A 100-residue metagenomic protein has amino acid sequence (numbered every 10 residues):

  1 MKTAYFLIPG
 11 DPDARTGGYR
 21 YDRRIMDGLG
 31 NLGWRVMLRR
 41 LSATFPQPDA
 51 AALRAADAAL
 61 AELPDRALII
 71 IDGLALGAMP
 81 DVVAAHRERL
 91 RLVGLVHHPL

Functional and structural regions predicted by a protein language model:
M1-A43, L63-A67: N-terminal subdomain of nucleotide-sugar transferases
G10, L74-A75, H98-L100: Short, flexible active-site-adjacent loop segments at beta-strand->alpha-helix junctions, enriched in small/polar
A14-R15, Q47, G77-P80: Short catalytic/ligand-binding loop motif for oxyanion handling, primarily in non-cytosolic enzymes, centered on
Y19-Y21, A52-L53, V83-H86: Short, glycine/charged-enriched secondary-structure capping and boundary segments
L32, E88-L90: Helix C-cap/helix->beta junction micro-motif
R35-L63, I71-G73: A short, charged, and often flexible helix/loop element on the N-terminal side of the glycosyltransferase catalytic
T44-F45, L95-L100: A short, histidine- and acid-enriched strand-loop-helix "catalytic/donor-clamping" loop that lines the nucleotide-sugar
A56-V83, R91-L95: Short N-terminal targeting/anchoring amphipathic segment
